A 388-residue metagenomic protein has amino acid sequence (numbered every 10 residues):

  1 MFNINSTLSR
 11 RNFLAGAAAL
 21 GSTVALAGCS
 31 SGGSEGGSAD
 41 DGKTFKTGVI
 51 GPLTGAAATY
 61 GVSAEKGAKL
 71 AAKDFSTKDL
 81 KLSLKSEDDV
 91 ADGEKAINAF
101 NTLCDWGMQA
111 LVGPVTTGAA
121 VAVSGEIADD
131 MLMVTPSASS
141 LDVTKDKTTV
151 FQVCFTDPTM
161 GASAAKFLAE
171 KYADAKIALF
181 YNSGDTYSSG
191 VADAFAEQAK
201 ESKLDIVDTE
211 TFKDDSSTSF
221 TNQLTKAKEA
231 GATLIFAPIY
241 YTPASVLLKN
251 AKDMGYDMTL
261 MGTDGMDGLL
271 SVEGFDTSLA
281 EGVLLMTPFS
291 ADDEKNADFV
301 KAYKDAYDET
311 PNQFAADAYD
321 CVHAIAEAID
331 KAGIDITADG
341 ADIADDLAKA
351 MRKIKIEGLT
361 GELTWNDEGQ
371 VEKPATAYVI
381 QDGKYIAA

Functional and structural regions predicted by a protein language model:
M1-L8, G16-L26: N-terminal secretory signal peptides
A27-A39: Bacterial lipoprotein signal-peptidase II cleavage site
S38, Y60-K66, D74-T144, V153 (+1 more regions): Beta-alpha junction/loop-to-helix N-cap segments that form part of ligand/metal-binding clefts
G48-G67, E87-E94, T116, F180-G190 (+1 more regions): Extracytoplasmic "Venus flytrap"
A96, V153-K176, S189-V191, S217-T221 (+4 more regions): Hydrophobic alpha-helical segments within soluble ligand-binding/sensing domains
V150-T211, L234: An alpha-beta-alpha
L248-Y319: Extracellular/periplasmic periplasmic-binding protein-like sensory domains
A306-A315, A326-A387: Segments of small-molecule ligand-sensing domains
